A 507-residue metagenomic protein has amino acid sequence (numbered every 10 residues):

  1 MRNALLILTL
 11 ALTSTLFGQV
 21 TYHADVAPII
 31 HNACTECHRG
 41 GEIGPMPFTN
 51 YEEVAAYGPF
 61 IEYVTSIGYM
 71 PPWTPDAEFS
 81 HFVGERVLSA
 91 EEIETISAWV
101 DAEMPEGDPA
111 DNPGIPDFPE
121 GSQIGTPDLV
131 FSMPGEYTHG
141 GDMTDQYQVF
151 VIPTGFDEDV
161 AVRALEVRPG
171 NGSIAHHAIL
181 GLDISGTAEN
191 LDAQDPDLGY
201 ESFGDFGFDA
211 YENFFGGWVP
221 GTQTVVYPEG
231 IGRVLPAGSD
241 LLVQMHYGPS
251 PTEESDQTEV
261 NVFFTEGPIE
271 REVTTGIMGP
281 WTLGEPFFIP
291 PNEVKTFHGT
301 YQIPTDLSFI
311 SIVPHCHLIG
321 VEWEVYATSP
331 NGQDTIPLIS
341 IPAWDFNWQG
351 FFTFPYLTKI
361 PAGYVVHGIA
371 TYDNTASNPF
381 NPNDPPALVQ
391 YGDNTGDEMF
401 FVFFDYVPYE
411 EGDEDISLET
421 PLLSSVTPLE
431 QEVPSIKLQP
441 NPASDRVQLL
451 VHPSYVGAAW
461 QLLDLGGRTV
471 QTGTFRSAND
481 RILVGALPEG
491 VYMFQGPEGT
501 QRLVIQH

Functional and structural regions predicted by a protein language model:
M1-T21, S425-E430: Bacterial Sec-dependent N-terminal signal peptides
G18-F150, V243-Q244: Aromatic- and Gly/Pro-enriched helix-to-coil junctions and flexible linker segments
E36, F156-D159, S173, P453-A459: A short beta-turn/strand-edge loop motif at beta-sheet boundaries
H38, R168, Y326-P330, L463 (+1 more regions): A generic structural motif
P45, V149, Q257-E259, T300 (+5 more regions): Well-ordered beta-strand positions in beta-sheet-rich domains
M70, P75-E85, D111-S308, V313-L422: Beta-strand-centric surfaces of beta-sandwich/beta-rich domains
E430-Q439, A443-H507: C-terminal outer-membrane/trafficking sorting elements
